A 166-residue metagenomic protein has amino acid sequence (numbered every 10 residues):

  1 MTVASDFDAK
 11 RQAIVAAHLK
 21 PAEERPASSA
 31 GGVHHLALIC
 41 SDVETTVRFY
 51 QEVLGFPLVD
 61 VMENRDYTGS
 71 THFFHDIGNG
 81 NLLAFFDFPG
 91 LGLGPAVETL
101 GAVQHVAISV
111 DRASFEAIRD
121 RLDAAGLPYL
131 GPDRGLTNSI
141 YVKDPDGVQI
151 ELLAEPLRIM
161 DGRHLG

Functional and structural regions predicted by a protein language model:
M1-P26, R119-D120, A124-G166: Vicinal oxygen chelate
K20-A22, D60, G69, G90-P95: A short, acidic/glycine-rich surface segment
G32-S41, F73-G78, G94-R121, N138-V148: Vicinal oxygen chelate
I39-L82: Core segments of cupin and vicinal oxygen chelate
R48, E52, E116-D120, A124: Replace "anionic and nucleotidyl ligands
L82-F85, E151-L152: Short glycine-/small-residue motifs
